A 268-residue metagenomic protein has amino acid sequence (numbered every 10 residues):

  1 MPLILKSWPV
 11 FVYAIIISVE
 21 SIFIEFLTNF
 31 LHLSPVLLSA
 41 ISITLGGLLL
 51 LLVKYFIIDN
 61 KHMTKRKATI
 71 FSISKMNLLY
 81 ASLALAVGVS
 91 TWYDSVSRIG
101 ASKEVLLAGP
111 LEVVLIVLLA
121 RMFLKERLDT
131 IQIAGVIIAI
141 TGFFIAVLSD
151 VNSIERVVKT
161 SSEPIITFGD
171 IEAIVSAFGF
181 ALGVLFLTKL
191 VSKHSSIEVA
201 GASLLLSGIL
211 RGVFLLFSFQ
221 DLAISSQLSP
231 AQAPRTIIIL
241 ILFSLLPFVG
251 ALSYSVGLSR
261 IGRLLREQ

Functional and structural regions predicted by a protein language model:
M1-S42, G46, L83, V87 (+3 more regions): Glycine-/small-residue-enriched transmembrane alpha-helix faces in small-molecule transporters and effluxers
V10-F11, S74-L79, L128-T141, H194-S203: Cytoplasmic-side transmembrane-helix entry/capping segments in multi-pass membrane proteins
I16-I17, I58-D59, M63-K103, A108 (+2 more regions): Specific transmembrane alpha-helical segments of multi-pass solute transporters/efflux pumps, especially DMT/EamA
I22-L33, M63-R66, S97, L148-I166 (+1 more regions): Membrane-interface helix termini and inter-helical loops of multi-pass transporters
L27, L38, S95, M122-L124 (+5 more regions): Hydrophobic/aromatic residues within transmembrane alpha-helices of multi-pass small-molecule transporters
L31-V87, L115-L118, F178-F186, G201-D221 (+1 more regions): Transmembrane alpha-helices of multi-pass small-molecule transport proteins
L37-A40, T44-L45, Y93-R127, R263-Q268: Specific alpha-helical transmembrane segments that line the substrate/conduction pathway and gating interfaces
L50, I131-S153: Hydrophobic transmembrane alpha-helices of multi-pass small-molecule transport proteins
